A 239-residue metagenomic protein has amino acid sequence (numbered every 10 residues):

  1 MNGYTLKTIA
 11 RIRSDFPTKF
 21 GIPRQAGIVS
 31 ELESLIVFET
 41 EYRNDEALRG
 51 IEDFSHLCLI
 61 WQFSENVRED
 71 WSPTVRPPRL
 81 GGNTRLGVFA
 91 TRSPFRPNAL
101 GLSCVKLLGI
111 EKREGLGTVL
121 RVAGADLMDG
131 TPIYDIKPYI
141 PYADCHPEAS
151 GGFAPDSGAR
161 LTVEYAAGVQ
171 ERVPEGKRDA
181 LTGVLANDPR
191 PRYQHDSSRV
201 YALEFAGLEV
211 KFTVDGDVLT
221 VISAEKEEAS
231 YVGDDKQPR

Functional and structural regions predicted by a protein language model:
M1-L100, K112-R121, A125-R239: Mixed-charge, low-complexity intrinsically disordered regions
R13, V105-L108: Conserved positions in beta-strands of structured domains
